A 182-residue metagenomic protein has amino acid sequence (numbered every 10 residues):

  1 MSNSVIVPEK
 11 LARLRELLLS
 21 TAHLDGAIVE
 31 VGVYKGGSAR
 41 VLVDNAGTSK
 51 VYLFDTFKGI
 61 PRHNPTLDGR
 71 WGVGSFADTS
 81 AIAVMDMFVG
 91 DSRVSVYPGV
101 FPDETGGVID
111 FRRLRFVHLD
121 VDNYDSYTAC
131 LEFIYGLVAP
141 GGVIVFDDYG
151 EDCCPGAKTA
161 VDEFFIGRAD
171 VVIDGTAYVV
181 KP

Functional and structural regions predicted by a protein language model:
M1-P8, R15, A22-P182: S-adenosylmethionine/decaboxylated-SAM
